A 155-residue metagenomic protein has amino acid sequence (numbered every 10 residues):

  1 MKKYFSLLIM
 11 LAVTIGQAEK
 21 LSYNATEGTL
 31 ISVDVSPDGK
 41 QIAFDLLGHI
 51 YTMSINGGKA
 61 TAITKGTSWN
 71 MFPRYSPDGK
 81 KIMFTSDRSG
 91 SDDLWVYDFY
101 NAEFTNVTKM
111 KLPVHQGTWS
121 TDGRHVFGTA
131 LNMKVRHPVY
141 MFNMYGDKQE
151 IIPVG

Functional and structural regions predicted by a protein language model:
K2-L8: Sec-dependent signal peptide recognition, specifically the positively charged N-region followed immediately by
I9-Q17: Hydrophobic h-region of N-terminal signal peptides that target proteins for export in Gram-negative bacteria
S22-M53: Beta-strand-rich domains and repeat architectures in extracellular enzymes and scaffolds, especially beta-propellers
E27, D45-Y51, K59, K65-M71 (+3 more regions): A flexible loop/linker signature enriched in serine peptidases of the S9 family
D38-K40, D78-K80, D122-R124: Short coil/turn segments that connect the beta-strands within blades of beta-propeller domains
